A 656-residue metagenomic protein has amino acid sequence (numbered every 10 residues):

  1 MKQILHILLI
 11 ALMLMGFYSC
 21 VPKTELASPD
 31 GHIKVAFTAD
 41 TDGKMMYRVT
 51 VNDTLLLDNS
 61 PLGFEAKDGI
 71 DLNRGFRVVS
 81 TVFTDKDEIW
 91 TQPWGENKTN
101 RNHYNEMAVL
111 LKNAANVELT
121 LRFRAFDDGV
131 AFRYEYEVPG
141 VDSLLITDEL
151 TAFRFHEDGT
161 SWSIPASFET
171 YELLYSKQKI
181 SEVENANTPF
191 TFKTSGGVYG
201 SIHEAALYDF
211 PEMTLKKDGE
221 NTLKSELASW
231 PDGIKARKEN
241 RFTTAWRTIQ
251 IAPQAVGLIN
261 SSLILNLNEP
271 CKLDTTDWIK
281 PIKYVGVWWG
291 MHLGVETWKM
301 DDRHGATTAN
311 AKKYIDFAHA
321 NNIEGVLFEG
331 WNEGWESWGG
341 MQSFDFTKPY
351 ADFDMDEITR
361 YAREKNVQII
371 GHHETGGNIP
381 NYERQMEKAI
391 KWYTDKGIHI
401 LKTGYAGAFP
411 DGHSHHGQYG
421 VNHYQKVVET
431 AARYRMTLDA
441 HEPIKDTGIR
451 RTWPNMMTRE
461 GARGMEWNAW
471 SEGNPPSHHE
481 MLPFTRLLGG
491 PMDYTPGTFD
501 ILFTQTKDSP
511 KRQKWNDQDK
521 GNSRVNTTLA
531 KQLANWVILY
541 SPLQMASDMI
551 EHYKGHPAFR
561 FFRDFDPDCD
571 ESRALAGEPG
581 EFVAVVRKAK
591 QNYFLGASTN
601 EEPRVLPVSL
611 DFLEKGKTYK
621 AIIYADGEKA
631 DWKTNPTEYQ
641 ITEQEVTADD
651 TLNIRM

Functional and structural regions predicted by a protein language model:
M1-E25: Bacterial Sec-dependent N-terminal signal peptides
K23-D274: N-terminal accessory beta-strand-rich subdomains and adjacent acidic, glycine-rich linkers that precede catalytic cores
E239-N321, G325: An acidic-aromatic substrate-binding cleft motif
G330-R524: Aromatic- and carboxylate-enriched substrate-binding clefts and catalytic-loop regions of carbohydrate-active enzymes
P510-A589: Glycine-rich, aromatic-lined ligand/substrate-binding cores of catalytic and carbohydrate-binding domains
P579-K615: Carbohydrate-binding surface patches
E601-M656: C-terminal beta-sandwich/jelly-roll accessory domains of carbohydrate-active enzymes
